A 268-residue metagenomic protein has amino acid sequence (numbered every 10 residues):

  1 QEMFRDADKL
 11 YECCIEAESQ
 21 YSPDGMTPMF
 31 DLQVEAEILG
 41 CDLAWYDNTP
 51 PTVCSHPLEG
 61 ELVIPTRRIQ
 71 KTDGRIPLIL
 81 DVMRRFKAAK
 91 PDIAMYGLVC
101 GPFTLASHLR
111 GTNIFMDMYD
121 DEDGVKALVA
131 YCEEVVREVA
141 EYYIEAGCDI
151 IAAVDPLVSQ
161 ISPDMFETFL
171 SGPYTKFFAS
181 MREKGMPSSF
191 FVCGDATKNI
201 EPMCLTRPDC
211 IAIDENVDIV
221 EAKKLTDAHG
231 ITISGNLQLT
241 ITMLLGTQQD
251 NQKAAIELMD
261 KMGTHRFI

Functional and structural regions predicted by a protein language model:
Q1, D24, P50, R68-I268: Active-site loop segments of alpha/beta catalytic cores
Q1-S22, M26: Active-site-flanking structural segment that lines cofactor/substrate pockets
E2-Y11, S55-T66, C100, M181: An N-terminal domain-start capping segment
E12, T27-D31, R137: Residue-level detector of functional hotspots within protein domains
F30-Q33, V192-G194: Short, solvent-exposed turn/loop segments enriched in Gly/Ser/Thr/Pro and often Arg
D31-Q70, R85, D92: A contiguous, low-structure linker/loop signature
